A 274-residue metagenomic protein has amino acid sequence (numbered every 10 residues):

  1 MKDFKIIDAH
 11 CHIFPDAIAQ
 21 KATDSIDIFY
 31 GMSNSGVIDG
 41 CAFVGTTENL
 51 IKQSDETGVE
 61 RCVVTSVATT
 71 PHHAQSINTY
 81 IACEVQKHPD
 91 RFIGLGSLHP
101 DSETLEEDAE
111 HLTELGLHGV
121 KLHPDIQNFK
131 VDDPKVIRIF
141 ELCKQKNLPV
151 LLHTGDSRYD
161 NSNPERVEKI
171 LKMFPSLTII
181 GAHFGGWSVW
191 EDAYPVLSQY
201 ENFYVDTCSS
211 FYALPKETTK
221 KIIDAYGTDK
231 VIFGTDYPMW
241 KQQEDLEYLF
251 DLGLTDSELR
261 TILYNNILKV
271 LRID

Functional and structural regions predicted by a protein language model:
M1-H12, D16-R61, T228-K230, Q242-D274: Mid-to-C-terminal alpha-helical segments outside catalytic/metal-binding sites
I6-I7, C11-F14, L112, I139 (+1 more regions): A generic "structured core" feature
H10, S54, I81, L112 (+7 more regions): Conserved, mostly hydrophobic/aromatic
C11-I13, S66, G96-P100, L122-P124 (+4 more regions): A cross-domain feature marking catalytic cores of carbohydrate-active enzymes and several ubiquitous metabolic/repair
F14-A17, T69-H72, P100-T104, Q127 (+4 more regions): Active-site environment of divalent metal-dependent phosphoester hydrolases
N49-Q53, I77-E84, D108-L112, K135-I139 (+4 more regions): A general structural detector for well-ordered alpha-helical segments in enzyme core domains, enriched
E60-R61, A68-L151, D156-R158, E201 (+1 more regions): Active-site gating/metal-coordination segments in enzymes
H118-G119, F129-I232: Catalytic pocket-lining loop regions of alpha/beta-barrel enzymes, especially the amidohydrolase/enolase/GH5 lineages
